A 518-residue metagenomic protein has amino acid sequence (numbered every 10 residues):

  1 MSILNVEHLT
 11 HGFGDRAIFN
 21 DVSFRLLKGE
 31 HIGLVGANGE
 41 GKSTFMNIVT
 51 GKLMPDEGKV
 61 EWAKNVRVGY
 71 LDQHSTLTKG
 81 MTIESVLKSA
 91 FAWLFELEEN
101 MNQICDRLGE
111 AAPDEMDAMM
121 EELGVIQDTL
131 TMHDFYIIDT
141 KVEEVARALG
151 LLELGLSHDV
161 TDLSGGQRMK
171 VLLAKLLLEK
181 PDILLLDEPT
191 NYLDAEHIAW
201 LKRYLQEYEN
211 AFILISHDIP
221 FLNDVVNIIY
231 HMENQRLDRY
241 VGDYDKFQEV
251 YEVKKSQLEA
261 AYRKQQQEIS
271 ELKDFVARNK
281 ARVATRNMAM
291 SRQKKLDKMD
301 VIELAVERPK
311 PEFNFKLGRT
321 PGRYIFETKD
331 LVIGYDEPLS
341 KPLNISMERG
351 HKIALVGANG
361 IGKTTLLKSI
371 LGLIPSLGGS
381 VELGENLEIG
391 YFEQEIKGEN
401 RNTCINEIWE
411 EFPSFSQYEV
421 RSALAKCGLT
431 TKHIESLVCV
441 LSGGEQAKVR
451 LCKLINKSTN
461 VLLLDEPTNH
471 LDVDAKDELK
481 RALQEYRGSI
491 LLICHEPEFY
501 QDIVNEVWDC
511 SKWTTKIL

Functional and structural regions predicted by a protein language model:
M1-A260, P309, G318-L518: ABC ATP-binding cassette signature C-motif
V250-D300, A305: Intracellular alpha-helical coupling/juxtamembrane segments of multi-pass membrane proteins
F313-F315: Post-kinase regulatory C-tail/linker adjacent to protein kinase catalytic domains
